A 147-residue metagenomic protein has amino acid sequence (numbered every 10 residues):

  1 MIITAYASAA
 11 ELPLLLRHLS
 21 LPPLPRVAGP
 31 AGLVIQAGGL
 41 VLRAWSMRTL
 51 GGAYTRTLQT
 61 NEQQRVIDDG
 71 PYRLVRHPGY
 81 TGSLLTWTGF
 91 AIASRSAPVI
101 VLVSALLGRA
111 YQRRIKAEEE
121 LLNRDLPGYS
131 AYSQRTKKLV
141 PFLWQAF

Functional and structural regions predicted by a protein language model:
M1-N61, D68, T86-F147: Membrane-anchoring alpha-helices and their flanking helix-loop junctions
M1-Y6, Y72-Y80: Select subsegments of transmembrane alpha-helices in polytopic membrane proteins, especially boundary-proximal
Q64-R73, T81, L85: Alpha-helical membrane-protein architecture signal
Y80-T81, G128: Short phosphate-engaging motifs
